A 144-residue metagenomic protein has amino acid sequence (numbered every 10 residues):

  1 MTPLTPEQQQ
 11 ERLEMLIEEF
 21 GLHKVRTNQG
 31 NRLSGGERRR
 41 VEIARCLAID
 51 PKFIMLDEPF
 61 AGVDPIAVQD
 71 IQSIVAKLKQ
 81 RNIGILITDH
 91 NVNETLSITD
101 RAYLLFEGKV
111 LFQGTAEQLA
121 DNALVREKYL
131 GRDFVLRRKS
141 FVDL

Functional and structural regions predicted by a protein language model:
P6-V25, A76: Conserved ABC ATPase "signature" region
Q29-L33, E37: Conserved ABC ATPase signature
I43: Hydrophobic anchor residue at the start of the ABC signature
D50: Conserved catalytic motifs of ABC-family nucleotide-binding domains
I54-E58: Catalytic Walker B motif of ABC-type/P-loop ATPase nucleotide-binding domains
Q69-R81: Helical segment within the ABC ATPase nucleotide-binding domain
